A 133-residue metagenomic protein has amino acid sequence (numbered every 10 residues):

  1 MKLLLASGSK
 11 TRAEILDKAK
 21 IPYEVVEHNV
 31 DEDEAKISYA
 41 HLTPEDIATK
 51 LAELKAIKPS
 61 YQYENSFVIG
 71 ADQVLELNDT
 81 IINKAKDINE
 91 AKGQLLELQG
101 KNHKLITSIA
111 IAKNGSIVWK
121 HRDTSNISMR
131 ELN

Functional and structural regions predicted by a protein language model:
M1-F67, T80, L132: N-terminal polybasic phosphate/anion-binding patch
A6-S7, A85, D123: Conserved residues at beta->alpha junctions
L16, A52, D72, A91 (+1 more regions): Residue-level signal for inorganic ion chemistry
A19, I69-G70, H103-L105: Short, basic and Ser/Thr-rich N-terminal targeting/leader segments
E27, L77, I111-K113: Residue-level signal for short segments within beta-strands and strand-turn junctions of well-structured beta-sheet
D33-K36, Q73-L75, V118: Short, basic/glycine-rich phosphate-binding loops at helix/coil junctions that contact nucleotide phosphates
I47, Q73-H103, M129: Active-site-adjacent loop/tail segments of enzyme domains
H103-N133: Phosphate-binding/catalytic loops
